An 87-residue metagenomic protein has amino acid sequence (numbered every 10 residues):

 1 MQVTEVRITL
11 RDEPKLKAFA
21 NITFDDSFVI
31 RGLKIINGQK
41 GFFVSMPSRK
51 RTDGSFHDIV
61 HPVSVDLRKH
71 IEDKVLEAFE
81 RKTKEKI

Functional and structural regions predicted by a protein language model:
M1-I87: Single-stranded nucleic acid-binding surfaces, predominantly the OB-fold ssDNA-binding core
